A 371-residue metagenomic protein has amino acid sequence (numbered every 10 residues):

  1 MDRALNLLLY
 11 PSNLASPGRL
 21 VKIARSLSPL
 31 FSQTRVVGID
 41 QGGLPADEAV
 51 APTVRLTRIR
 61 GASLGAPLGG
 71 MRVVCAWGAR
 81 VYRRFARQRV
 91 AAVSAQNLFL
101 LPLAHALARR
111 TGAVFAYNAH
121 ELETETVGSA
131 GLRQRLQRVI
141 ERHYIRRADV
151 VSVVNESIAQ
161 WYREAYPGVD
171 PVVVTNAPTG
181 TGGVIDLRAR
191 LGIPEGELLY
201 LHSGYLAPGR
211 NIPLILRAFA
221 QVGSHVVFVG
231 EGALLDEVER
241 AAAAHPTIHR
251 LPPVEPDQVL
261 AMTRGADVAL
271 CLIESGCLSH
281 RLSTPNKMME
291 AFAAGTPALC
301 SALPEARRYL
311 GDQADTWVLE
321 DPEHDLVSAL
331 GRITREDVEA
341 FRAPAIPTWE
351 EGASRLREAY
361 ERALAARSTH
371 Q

Functional and structural regions predicted by a protein language model:
N6-L9, P194-R210, I215-G223, V227 (+1 more regions): Conserved donor-binding/catalytic core segment of Leloir-type glycosyltransferases
G18, R210, E255-T263, C271-M289 (+1 more regions): Nucleotide-sugar-dependent
R25, P29, A79-A86, P102 (+3 more regions): Membrane-proximal helix-turn-helix segments that form the acceptor-binding/catalytic region of lipid-linked
R72-A76, V114, E123-H143, Q160 (+2 more regions): Nucleotide-sugar donor phosphate/pyrophosphate-binding loop at the beta->alpha transition of glycosyltransferases
R142, R146-P171, P178-G182, R308-G311: A short, active-site helix/loop in glycosyltransferases that binds the activated sugar's phosphate group
L191, D321, T334-A365: A charged, aromatic-enriched C-terminal amphipathic alpha-helix characteristic of glycosyltransferases across folds
D236-T263: Nucleotide-activated donor-binding/catalytic signature segment of Leloir-type glycosyltransferases, i.e., the conserved
D312-H324, G331-R335: Conserved acidic donor-binding segment of nucleotide-sugar-dependent glycosyltransferases
